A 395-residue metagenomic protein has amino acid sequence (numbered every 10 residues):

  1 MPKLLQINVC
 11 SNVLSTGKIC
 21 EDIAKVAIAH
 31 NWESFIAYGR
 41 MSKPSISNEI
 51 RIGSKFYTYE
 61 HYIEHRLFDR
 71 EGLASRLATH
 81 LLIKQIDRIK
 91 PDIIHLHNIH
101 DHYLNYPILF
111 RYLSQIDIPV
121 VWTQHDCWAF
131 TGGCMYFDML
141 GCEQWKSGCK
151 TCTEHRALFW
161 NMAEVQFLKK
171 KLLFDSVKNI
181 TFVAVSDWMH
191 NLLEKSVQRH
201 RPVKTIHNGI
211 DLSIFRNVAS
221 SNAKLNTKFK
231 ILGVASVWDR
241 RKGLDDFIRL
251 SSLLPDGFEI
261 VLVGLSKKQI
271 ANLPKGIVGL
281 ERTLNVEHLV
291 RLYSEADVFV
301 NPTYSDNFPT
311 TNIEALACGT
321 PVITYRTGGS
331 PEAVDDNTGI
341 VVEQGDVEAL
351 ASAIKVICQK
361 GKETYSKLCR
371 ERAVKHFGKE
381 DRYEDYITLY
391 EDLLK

Functional and structural regions predicted by a protein language model:
N191-E194, G209-N226, A271: Acidic anion/phosphate-binding donor-loop and adjacent secondary structure in glycosyltransferase catalytic cores
K224-K242, I248-S252: Conserved donor-binding/catalytic core segment of Leloir-type glycosyltransferases
K267-V290: Nucleotide-activated donor-binding/catalytic signature segment of Leloir-type glycosyltransferases, i.e., the conserved
R291-A296: Short alpha-helical donor nucleotide-sugar binding micro-motif in glycosyltransferases
Y304: Aromatic "clamp/platform" in nucleotide-sugar-dependent glycosyltransferases that forms part of the donor/acceptor
P321-T324: Short hydrophobic beta-strand element within catalytic cores of glycosyltransferases and related nucleotide-activated
D336, I340-V347, V356-G361: Conserved acidic donor-binding segment of nucleotide-sugar-dependent glycosyltransferases
E363-H376, D385-T388, D392: A short, well-ordered alpha-helix in the C-terminal region of glycosyltransferases
